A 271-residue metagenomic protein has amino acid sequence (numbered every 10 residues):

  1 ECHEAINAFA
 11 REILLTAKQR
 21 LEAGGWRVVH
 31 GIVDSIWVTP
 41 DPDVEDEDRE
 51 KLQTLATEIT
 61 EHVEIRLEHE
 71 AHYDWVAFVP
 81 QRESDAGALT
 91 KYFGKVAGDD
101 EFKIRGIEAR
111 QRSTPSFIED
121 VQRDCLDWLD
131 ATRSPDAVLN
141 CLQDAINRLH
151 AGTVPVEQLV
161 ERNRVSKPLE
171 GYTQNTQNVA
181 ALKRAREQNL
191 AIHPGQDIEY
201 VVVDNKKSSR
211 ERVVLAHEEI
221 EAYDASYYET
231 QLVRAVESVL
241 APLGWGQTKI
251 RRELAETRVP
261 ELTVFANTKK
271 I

Functional and structural regions predicted by a protein language model:
C2-V33, V38-I271: DNA-dependent DNA polymerase catalytic subunits
